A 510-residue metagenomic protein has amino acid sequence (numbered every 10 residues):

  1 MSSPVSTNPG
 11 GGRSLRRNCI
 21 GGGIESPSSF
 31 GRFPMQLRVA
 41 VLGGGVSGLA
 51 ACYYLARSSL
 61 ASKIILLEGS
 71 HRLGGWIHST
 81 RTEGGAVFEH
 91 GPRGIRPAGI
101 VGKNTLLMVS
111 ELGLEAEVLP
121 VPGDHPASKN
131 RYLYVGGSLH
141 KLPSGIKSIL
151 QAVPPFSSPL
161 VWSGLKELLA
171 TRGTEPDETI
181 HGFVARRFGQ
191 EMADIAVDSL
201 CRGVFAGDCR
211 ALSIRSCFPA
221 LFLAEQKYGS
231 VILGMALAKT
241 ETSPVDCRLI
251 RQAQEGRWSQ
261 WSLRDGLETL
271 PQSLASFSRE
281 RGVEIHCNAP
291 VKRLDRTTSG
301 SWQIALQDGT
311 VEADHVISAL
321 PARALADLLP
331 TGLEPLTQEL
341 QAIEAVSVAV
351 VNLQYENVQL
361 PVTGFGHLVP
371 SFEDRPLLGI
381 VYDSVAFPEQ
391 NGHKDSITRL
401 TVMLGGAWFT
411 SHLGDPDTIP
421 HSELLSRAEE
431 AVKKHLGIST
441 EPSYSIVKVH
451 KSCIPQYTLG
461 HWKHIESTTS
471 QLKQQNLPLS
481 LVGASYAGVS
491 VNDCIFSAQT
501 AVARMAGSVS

Functional and structural regions predicted by a protein language model:
M1-V5, G10-L37, V509-S510: Eukaryotic N-terminal low-complexity, Ser/Thr- and Lys/Arg-rich leader segments that predominantly function as
Q36-L66: N-terminal Rossmann-like FAD-binding beta1-loop-alpha1 element of flavoenzymes
R38, S79-R81, L142-L150, V362-G364 (+1 more regions): Conserved flavin/dinucleotide-binding core of flavoenzymes
S47, R72, R323: Conserved Rossmann-like nucleotide-cofactor binding loop
A56-E83: Glycine-rich FAD pyrophosphate-binding loop
S58, C287-L413, S422, S426-H435: Mid-domain catalytic core of redox enzymes that form a hydrophobic substrate pocket/lid adjacent to a catalytic redox
G84-R172: Dinucleotide-binding Rossmann-like beta1-alpha1 core, especially the glycine-rich loop that anchors the ADP
A127-K129, S138, L160-L294, W302: Active-site/ligand-binding neighborhood in enzyme catalytic cores
